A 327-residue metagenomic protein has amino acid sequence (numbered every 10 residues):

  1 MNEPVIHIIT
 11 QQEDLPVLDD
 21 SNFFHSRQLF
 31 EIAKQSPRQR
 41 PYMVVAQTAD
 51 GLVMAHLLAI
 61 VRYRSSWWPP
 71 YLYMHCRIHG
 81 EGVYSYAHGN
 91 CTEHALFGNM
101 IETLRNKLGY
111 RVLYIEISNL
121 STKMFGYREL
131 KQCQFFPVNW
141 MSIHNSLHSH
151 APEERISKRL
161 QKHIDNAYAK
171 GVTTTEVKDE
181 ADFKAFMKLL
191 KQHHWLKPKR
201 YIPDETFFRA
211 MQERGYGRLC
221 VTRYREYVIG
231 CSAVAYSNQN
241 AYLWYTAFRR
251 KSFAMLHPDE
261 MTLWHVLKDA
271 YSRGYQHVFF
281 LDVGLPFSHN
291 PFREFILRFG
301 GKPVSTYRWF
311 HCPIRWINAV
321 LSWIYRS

Functional and structural regions predicted by a protein language model:
N2-S66, N119-S146, H150-M255: A conserved beta-strand-loop-helix scaffold within acyl/acetyltransferase catalytic domains
Q39-P41, G109-V112, G217, S272-Q276: Short, high-confidence coil segments that cap the C-terminus of an alpha-helix and link into the following beta-strand
Q47-A49, L57, Y73-R111: Glycine-rich, N-terminal phosphate-binding loop and its surrounding beta-alpha-beta segment
I60-S65, L130-P152, Y275-S327: Active-site/acyl-donor-binding loops of N-acyltransferases
L72, H79, Y84-H88, G98 (+2 more regions): Aromatic (often tryptophan-rich) hydrophobic motifs at membrane interfaces
T92-N99, R159, R200-P203, T262: Soluble or luminal CAZymes and related metallo-dependent hydrolases
E93-N139: Non-catalytic accessory segments adjacent to catalytic cores
